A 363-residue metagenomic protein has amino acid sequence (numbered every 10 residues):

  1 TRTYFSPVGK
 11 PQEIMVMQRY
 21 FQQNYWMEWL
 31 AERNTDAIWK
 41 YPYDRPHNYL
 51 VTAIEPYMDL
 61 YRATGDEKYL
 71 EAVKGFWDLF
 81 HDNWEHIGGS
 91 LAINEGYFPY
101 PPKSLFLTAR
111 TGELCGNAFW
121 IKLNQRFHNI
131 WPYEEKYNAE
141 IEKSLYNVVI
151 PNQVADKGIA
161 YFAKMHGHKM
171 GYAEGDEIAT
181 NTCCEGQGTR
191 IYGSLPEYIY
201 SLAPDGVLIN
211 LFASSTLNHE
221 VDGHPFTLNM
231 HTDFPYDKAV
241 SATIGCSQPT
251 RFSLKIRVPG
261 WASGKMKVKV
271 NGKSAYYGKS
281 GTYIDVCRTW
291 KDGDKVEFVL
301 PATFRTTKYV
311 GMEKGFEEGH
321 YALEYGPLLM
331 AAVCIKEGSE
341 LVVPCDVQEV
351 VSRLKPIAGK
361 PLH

Functional and structural regions predicted by a protein language model:
T1, E32-P56, S90-E113, K157-T182: Carbohydrate-binding/catalytic loop surfaces
T1-S6, R45-R62, T108-N129, E185-P196: Well-ordered alpha-helical segments within folded domains of soluble proteins
T3-R19, Y61-K74, H81, F127-A139 (+1 more regions): Structural helix-adjacent loops and short alpha-helical linkers that scaffold large soluble proteins
Q12-T35, A72-S90, K143-V154: Long, well-ordered core segments of solenoidal/helical folds
M58-A63, E67-R126, S274, G293: A compositional/structural signature marking long, glycine- and acidic/polar-rich segments with frequent tryptophans
V73, N138-G245, A275, K279 (+3 more regions): C-terminal beta-rich recognition modules with glycine/proline-rich loops and embedded aromatic residues
P249-V270: Beta-strand-rich binding/interaction modules
Y283-D285: Short, surface-exposed beta-strand/beta-hairpin micro-motifs centered on an aromatic residue
